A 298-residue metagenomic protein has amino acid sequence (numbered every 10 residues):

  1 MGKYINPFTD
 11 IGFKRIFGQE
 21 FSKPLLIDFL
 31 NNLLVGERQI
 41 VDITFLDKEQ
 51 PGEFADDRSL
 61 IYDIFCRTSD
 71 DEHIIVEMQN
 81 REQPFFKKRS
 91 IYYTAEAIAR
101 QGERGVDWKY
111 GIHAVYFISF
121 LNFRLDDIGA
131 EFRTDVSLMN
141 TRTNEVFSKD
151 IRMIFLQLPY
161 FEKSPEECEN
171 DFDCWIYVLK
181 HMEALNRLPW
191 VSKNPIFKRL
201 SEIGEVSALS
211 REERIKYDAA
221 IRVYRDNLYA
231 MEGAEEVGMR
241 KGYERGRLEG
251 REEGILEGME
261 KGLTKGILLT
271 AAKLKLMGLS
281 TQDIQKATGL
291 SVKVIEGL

Functional and structural regions predicted by a protein language model:
M1-L298: Elongated, amphipathic alpha-helical interaction scaffolds
